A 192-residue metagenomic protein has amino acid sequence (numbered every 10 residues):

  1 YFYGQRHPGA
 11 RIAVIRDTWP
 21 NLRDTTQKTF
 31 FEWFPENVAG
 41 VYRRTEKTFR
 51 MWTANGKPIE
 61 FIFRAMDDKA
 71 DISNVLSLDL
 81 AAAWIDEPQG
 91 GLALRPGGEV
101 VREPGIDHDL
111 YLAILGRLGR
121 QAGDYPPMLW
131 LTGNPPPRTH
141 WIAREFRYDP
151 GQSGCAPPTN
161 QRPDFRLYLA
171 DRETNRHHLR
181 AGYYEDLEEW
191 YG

Functional and structural regions predicted by a protein language model:
Y1-G192: Phosphate/NTP-binding elements of NTP-utilizing enzymes
